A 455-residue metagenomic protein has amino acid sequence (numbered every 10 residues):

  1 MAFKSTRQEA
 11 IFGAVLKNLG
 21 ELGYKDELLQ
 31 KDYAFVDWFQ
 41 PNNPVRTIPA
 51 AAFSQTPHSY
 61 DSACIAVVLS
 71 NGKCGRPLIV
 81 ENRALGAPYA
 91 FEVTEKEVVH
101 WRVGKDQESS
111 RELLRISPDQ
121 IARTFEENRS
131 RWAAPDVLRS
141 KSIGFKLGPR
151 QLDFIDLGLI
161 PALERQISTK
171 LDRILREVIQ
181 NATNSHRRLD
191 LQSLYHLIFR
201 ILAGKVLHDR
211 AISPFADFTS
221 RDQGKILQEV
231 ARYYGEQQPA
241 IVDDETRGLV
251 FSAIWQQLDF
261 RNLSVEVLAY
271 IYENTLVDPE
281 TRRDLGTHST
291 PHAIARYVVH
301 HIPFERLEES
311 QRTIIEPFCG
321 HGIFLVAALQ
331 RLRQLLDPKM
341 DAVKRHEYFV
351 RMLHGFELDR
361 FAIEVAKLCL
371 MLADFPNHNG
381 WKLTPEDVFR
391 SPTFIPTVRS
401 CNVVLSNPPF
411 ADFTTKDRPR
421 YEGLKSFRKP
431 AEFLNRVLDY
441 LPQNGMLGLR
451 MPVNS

Functional and structural regions predicted by a protein language model:
M1-A2, V298: Intrinsically disordered, charged low-complexity linkers and terminal tails that flank or connect structured domains
A2-G204, L249-A269: Short, basic/polar, glycine-containing "phosphate-handling" surface segments that engage DNA
P57-D61, R83-G86, D209, R306 (+1 more regions): Short, solvent-exposed loop/edge-beta patches enriched in aromatic
I174, V178-L189, K205, D209 (+8 more regions): Short secondary-structure junctions and interdomain/linker hinges
R188-Q192, L207-F218, D284, L307-Q311: Short, solvent-exposed secondary-structure capping/transition elements
R200, G204-P214, T219-S220, K225 (+2 more regions): Coupling/switch/interface segments within P-loop NTPase motor domains and analogous charged loops in nucleic-acid
A211-D278: Long recognition/docking surfaces used for binding and targeting
E273-S455: SAM-dependent methyltransferase catalytic region
